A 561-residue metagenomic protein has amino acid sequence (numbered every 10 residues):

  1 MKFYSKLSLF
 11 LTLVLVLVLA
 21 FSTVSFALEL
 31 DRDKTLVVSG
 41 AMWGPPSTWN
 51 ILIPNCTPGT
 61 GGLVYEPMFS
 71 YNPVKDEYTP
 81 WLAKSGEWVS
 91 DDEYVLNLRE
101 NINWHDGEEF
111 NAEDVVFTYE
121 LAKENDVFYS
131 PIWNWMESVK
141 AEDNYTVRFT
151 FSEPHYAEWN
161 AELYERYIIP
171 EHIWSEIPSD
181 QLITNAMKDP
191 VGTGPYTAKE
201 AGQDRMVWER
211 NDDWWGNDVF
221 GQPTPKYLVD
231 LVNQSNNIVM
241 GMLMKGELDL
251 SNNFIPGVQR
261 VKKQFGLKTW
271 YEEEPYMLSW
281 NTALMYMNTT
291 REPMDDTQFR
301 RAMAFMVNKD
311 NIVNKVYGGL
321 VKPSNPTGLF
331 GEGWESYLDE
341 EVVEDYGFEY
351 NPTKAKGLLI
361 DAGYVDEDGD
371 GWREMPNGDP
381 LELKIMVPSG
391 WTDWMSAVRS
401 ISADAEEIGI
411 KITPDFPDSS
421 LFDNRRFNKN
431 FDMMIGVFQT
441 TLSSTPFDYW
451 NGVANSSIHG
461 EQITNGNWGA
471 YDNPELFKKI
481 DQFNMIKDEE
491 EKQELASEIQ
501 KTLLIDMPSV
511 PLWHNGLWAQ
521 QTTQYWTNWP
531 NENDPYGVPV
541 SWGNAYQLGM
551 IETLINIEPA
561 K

Functional and structural regions predicted by a protein language model:
V38, Q203, S235, V365-T441 (+2 more regions): Ligand/substrate-recognition segments at binding pockets and active sites
S39-V89, E120, V191: N-terminal lobe/hinge region of extracytoplasmic solute-binding protein
A41, E162, G221, N252-L358 (+4 more regions): Local pocket/hinge segments that shape ligand/substrate recognition
N55-G59, D204-R205, R210, A304-E341 (+3 more regions): Detector for C-terminal structural segments
N72-E77, E165-Q222, Y227, N237-I238 (+2 more regions): Gly/Pro-rich hinge or "lid" segments in bacterial periplasmic/extracellular proteins
K84-F128, E142, R148-T150, P293-M294: Aromatic- and charge-enriched surface segment that lines or borders ligand/interaction sites
E87, P131-E176, Q524: Surface-exposed binding/hinge segments that line and control ligand-binding clefts or catalytic entry sites
T184, D213-V261, R399-S402, K411-T413 (+1 more regions): Ligand-site clamp/hinge motif
